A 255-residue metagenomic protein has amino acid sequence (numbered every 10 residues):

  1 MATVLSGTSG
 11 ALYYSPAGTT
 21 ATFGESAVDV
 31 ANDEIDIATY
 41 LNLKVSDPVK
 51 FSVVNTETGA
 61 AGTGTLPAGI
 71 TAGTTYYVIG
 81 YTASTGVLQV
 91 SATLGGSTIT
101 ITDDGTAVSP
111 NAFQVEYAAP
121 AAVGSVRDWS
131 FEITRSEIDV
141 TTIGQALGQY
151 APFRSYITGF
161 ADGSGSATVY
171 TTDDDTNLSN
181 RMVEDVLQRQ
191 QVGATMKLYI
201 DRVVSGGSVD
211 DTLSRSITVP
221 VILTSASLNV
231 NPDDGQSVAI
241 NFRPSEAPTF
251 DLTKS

Functional and structural regions predicted by a protein language model:
A2-A27, Q114-D174, S214-N241, P248: Solvent-exposed edge beta-strands and adjacent loop segments that serve as assembly or binding interfaces
V4-G7, Y14-Q89, L94-S97: Autoprocessing Asn-cyclization modules and mimics
Y13, T176-P220: Short, acidic/charged, Gly/Pro-enriched secondary-structure junctions
S26-Y40, T58-T71, I101-A107, P120-G124 (+4 more regions): Surface-exposed ligand/attachment interfaces on beta-rich extracellular proteins
V49-T56, T168-T172, Y199-V203, T224: Generic short beta-strand segments
V53, G80, A92, V221 (+2 more regions): Residues on the solvent-exposed faces and adjacent turns of beta-rich solenoids used to engage binding targets
G73, D162, Q191-T195: Extracellular Ig-like/FN3 beta-sandwich strand-entry sites
A92-P120: Intrinsically disordered, low-complexity, charged/polar segments
